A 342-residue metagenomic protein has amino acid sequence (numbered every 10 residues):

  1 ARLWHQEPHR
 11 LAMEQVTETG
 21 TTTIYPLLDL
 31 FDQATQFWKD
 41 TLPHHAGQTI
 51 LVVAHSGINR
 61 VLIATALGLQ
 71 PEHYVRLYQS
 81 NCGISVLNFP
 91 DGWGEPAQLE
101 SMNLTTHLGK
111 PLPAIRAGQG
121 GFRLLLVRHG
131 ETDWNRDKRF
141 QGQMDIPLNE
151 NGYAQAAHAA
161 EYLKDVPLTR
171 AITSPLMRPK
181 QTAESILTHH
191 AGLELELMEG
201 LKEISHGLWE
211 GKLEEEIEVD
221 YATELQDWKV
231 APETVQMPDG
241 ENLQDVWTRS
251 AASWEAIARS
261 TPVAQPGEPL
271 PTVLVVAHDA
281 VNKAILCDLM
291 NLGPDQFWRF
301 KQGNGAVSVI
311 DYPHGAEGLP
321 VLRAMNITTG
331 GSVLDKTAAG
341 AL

Functional and structural regions predicted by a protein language model:
A1-E14, A157-Q226: Phosphate-coordination/substrate-recognition cap region in phosphate-metabolizing enzymes
A1-G109, N135-F140, E150-Y162: Extended, hydrophobic interaction surfaces within ordered domains
G20-A34, D133-H189, D220, E233-S253: Loop-to-helix element that buttresses phosphate recognition and phosphoryl-transfer chemistry
T49-V53, P167-P175, E194-M198, V263-V276: Short glycine-rich phosphate-binding loop at a beta-alpha junction
N59-R60, P179-T182, N282-K283: Short, well-ordered alpha-helical microsegments
A64-R139, E161-Y162, G207-E216, V263-A264 (+2 more regions): Acidic, low-complexity terminal tails and accessory targeting/binding regions of phosphate-metabolizing enzymes
